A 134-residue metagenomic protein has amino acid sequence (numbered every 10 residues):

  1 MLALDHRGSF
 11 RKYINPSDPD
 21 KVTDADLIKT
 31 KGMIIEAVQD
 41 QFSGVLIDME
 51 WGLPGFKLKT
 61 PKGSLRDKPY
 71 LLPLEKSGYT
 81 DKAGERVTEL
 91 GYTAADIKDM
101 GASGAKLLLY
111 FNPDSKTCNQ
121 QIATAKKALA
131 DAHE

Functional and structural regions predicted by a protein language model:
M1-N119: Alpha/beta catalytic barrel-like cores
P113-E134: Internal active-site segments that recognize and position negatively charged phosphoryl groups and nucleotide moieties
